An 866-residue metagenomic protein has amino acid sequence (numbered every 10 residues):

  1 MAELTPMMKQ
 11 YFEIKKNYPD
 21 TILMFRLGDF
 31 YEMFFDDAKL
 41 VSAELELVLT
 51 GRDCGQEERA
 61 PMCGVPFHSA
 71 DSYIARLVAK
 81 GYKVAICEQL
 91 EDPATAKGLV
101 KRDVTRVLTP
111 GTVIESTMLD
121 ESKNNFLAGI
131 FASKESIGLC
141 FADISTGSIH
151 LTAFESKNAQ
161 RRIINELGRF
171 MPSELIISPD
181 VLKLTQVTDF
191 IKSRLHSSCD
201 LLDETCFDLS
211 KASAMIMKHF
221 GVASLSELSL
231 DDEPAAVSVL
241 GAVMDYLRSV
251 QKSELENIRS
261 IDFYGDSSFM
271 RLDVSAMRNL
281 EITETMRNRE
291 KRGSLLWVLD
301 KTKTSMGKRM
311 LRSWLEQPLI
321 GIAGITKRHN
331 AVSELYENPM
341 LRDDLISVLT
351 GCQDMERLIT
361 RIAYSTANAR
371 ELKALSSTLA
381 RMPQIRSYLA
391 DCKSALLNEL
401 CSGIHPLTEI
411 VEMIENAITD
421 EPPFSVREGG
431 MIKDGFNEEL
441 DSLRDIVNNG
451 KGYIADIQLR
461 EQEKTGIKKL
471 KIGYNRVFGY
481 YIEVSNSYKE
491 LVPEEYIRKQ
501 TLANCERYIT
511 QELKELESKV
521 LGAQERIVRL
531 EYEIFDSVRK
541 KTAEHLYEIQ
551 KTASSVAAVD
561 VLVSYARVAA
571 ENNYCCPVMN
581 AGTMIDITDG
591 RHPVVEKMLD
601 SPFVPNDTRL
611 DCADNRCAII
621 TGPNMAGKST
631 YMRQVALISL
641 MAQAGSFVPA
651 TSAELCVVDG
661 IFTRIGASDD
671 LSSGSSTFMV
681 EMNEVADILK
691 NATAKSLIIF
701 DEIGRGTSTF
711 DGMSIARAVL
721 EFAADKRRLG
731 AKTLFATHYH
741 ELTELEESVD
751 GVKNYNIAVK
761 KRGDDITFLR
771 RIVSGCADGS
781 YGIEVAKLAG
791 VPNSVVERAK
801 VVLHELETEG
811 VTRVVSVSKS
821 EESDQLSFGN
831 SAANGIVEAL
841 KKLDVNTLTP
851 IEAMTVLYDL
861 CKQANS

Functional and structural regions predicted by a protein language model:
M1-A2, K9-E13, D20, R539 (+3 more regions): Conserved phosphate-binding elements of NTP-dependent enzyme cores
M1-E334, S347-T350, D354-A363, A367-L459 (+1 more regions): Charged catalytic and DNA/RNA-contacting regions of genome-maintenance and nucleic-acid-processing enzymes
F35-A38, E233, K303-T304, L311-W314 (+4 more regions): ATPase nucleotide-binding head domains, primarily ABC-like/P-loop NTPase cores
C87, P110-L119, E254, K393-L396 (+6 more regions): Active-site phosphate-binding and catalytic loops of NTP-dependent enzymes
Y364, N368, T378-R381, D434-G435 (+2 more regions): Charged, surface-exposed helical/loop "interaction arms" that form contiguous linear patches used for dimerization
L502, E506-K540: Extended, charged coiled-coil "arm/hinge" scaffolds of SMC/Rad50-like chromosome-maintenance ATPases and other large
A833-S866: C-terminal tails and terminal domains of large nucleic-acid-associated and other macromolecular-machine proteins
